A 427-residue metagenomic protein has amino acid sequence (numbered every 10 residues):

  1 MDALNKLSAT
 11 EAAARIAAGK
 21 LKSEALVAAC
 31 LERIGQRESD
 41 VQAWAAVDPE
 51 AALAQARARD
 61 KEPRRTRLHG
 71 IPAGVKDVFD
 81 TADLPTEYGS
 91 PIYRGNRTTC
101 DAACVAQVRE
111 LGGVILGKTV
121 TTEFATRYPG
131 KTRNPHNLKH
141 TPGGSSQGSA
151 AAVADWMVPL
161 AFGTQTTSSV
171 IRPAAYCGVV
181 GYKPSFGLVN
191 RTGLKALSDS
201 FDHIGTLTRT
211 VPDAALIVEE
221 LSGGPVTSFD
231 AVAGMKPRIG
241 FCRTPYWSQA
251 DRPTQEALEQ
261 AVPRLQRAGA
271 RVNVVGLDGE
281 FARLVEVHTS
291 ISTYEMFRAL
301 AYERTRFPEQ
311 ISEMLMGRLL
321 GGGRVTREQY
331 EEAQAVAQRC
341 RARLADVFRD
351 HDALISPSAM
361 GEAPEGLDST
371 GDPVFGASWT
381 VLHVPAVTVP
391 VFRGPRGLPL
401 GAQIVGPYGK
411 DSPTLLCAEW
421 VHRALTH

Functional and structural regions predicted by a protein language model:
M1-A46, R267-G269, Q329, H427: An N-terminal boundary/leader segment
K20-A28, R57-D60, P253-G276, A301-R306 (+2 more regions): Acyltransferase
C30, A52, K76, V108 (+4 more regions): Conserved hydrophobic/aromatic pocket- or pore-lining residues that grip, position, or stack substrates in active sites
Q36, A154-S248, E259-A268, E331 (+2 more regions): Structural helix-boundary/capping segments
Q42, T126, M235-P245, V275-T289 (+1 more regions): Flexible, acidic loop-helix segments that line cofactor/substrate-binding pockets
L68-Y88, K236-R238, S290-A345, P390-G401: Short helix-loop capping/hinge segments that flank enzyme active sites or metal/cofactor-binding pockets
H69-H203, C242-T244, P357-T370: Short glycine/serine-rich loop/turn segments
R349, A353-V381: An extended, acidic, His-containing surface patch that forms the Zn2+-binding/catalytic region of metallohydrolases
